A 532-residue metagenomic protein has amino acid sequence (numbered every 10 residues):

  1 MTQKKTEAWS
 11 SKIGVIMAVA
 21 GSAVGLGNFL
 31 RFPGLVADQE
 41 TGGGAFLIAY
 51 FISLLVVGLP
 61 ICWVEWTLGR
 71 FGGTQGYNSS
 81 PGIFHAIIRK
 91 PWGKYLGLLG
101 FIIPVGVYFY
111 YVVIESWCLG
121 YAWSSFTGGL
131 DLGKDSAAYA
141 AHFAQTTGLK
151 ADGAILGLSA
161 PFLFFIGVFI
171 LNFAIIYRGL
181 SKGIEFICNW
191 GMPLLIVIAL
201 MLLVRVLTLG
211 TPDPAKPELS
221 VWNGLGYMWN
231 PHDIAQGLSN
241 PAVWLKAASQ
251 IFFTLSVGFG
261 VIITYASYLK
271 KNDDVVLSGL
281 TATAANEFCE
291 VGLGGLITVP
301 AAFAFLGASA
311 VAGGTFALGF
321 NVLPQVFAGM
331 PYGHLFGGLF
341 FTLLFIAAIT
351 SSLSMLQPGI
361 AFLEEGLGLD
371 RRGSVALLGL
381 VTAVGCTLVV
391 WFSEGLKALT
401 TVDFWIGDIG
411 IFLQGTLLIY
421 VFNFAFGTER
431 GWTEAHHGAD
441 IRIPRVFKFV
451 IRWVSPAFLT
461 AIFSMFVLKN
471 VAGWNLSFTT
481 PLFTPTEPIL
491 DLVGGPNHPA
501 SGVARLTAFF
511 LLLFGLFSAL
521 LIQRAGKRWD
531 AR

Functional and structural regions predicted by a protein language model:
M1-L30, I61-W66, R70-L98, K270-D274 (+1 more regions): Membrane-interface "cap" regions at the ends of multi-pass membrane proteins
T2-I13, E185, N189-I349, L353 (+3 more regions): Membrane-embedded translocation segments of transport machinery
Q3-T6, G34-T41, G76-L99, V112-Y177 (+6 more regions): Inter-helical loop and helix-membrane interface segments of multi-pass membrane transporters/permeases
S11-F51, G260-I263, L277-L280, A284-E287 (+3 more regions): Transmembrane helix-boundary motif of multi-pass solute transporters/channels
G14-V19, G97-F101, G129-Y177, S256-I263 (+5 more regions): Transmembrane alpha-helical segments of multi-pass small-molecule transport proteins
L26-L35, Q39, N172-G183, V204-W222 (+9 more regions): Transmembrane helix-loop junctions in multi-pass membrane proteins
A37-W66, A160-P161, I411, R505-A519: Extracellular loop-to-transmembrane helix junctions
F169, T400-L417, P444-R532: A generic transmembrane alpha-helix motif of multi-pass inner-membrane proteins
